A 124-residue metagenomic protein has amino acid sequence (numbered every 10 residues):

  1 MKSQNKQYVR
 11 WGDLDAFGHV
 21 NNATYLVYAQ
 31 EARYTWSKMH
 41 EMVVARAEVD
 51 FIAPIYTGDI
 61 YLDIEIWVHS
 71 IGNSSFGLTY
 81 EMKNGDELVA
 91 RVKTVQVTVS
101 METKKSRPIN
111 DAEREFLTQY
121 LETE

Functional and structural regions predicted by a protein language model:
M1-Y61, H69-E124: Terminal targeting signals and extreme-terminal segments of soluble enzymes
